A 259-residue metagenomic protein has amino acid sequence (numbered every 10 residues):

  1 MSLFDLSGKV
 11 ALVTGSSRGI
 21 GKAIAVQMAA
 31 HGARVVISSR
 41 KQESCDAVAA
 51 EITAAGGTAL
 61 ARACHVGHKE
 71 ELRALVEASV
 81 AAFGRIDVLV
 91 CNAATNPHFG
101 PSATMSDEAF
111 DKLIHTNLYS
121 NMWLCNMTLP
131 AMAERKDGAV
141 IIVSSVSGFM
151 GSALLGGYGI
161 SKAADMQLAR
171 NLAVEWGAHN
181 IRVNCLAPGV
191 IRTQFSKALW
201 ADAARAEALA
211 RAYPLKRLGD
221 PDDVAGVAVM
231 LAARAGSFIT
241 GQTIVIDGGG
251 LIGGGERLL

Functional and structural regions predicted by a protein language model:
S2, F99, V229, T240-L259: Short C-terminal tail/terminal secondary-structure segment of NAD(P)H-dependent dehydrogenase/reductase domains
V10, S17-G19: Conserved glycine-rich cofactor-binding loop
G100-S102, S106-I114, L209: Substrate-binding pocket helix/loop in short-chain dehydrogenase/reductase
C125, S161, A169: Active-site helix of classical SDR
P130, V174-A178, S237: Alpha-helical segment proximal to the catalytic Tyr-Lys
S145: Residue(s) in the substrate-gating loop at a strand-loop-helix junction that position the organic substrate next
Y213-V224, A235: A conserved structural motif in NAD(P)-dependent oxidoreductases
